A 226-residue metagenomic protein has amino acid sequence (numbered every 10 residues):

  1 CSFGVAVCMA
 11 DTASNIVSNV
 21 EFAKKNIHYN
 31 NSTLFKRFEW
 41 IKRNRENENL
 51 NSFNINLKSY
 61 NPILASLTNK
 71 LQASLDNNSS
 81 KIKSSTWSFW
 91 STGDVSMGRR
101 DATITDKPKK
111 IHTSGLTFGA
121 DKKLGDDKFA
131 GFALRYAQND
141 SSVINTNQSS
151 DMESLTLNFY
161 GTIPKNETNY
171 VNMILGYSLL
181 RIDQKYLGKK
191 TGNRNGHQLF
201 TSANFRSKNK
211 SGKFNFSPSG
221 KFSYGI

Functional and structural regions predicted by a protein language model:
C1-F35, S84-I226: Membrane translocator/pore-forming domains, dominated by Gram-negative outer-membrane beta-barrels
A10, F22-W87: Outer-membrane beta-barrel biogenesis signature
